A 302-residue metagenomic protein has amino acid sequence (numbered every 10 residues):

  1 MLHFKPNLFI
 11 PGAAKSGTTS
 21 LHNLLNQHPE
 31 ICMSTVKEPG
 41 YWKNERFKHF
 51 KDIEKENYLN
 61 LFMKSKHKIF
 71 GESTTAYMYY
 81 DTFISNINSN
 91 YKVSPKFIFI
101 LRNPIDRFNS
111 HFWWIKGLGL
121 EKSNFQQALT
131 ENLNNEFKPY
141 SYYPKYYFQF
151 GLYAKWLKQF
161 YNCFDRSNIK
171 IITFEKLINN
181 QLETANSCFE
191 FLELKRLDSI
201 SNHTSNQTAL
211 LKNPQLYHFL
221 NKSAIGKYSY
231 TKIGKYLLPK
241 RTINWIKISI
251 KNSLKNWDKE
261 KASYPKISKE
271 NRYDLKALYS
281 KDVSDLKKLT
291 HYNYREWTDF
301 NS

Functional and structural regions predicted by a protein language model:
M1-Y79, S89-F97, P104-F137, F164: PAPS-dependent sulfotransferase catalytic core
T19-H28, F83-K92, N109-F112, Y147 (+2 more regions): PAPS/PAP-binding and catalytic site of the sulfotransferase fold
K37, K158, N162-Y273, Y292-S302: The conserved 3'-phosphoadenosine-5'-phosphosulfate
F50-N57, Y79-F83, K145-W156, N180 (+3 more regions): Soluble or luminal CAZymes and related metallo-dependent hydrolases
T74, R102, T173-K176: Short, well-ordered beta-to-alpha junction loops that form the rim of enzyme active sites and present histidine/acidic
T74-T75, E136-Q149, S263-Y273: Surface-exposed cleft-lining segments at the edges of enzyme active sites
F97-F99, I171: Structural beta-sheet core signal
